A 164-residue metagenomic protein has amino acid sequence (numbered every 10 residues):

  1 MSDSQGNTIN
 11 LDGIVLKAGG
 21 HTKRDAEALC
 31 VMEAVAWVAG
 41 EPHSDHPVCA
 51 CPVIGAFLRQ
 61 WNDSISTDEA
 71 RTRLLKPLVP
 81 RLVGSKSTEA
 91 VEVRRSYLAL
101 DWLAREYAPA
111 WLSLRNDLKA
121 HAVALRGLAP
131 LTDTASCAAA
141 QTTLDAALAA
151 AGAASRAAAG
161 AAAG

Functional and structural regions predicted by a protein language model:
M1-G164: Short, glycine-biased loop/turn motifs at secondary-structure junctions and in low-complexity Ser/Thr/Pro-rich termini
